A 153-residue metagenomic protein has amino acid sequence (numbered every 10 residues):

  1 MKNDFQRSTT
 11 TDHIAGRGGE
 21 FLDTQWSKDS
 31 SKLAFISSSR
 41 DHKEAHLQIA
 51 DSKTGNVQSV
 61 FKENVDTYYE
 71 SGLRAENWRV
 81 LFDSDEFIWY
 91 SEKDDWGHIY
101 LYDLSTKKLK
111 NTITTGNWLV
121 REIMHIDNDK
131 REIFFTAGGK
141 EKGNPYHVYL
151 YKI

Functional and structural regions predicted by a protein language model:
M1-F21, A50-E76, Y102-D127, G139-K140 (+1 more regions): Multi-bladed beta-propeller domains
G16-R17, H42-E44, H98: Short catalytic/ligand-binding loop motif for oxyanion handling, primarily in non-cytosolic enzymes, centered on
E20, L33-A34: Short, hydrophobic/aromatic alpha-helical segments in well-folded domains
W26-K28, A34-D41, D51, N77-D94 (+4 more regions): Beta-strand C-termini and the immediately following turn/loop, strongest in propeller blades
H46-Q48, H98-Y100, Y149-Y151: A short loop-to-beta-strand structural motif that recurs across blades of beta-propeller domains
S71, G97-H98, A137, V148-Y149: Low-complexity, flexible helical/coil segments
